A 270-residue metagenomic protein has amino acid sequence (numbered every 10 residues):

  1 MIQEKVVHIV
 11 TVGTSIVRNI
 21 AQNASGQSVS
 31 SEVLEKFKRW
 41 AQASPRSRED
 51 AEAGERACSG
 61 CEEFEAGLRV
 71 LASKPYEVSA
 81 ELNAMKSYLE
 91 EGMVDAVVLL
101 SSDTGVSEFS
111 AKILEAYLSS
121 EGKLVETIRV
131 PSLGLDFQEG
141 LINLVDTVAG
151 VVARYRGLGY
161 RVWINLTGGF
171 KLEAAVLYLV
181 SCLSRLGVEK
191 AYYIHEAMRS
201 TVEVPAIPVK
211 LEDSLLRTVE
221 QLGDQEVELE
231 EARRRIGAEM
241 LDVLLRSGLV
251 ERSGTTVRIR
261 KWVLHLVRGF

Functional and structural regions predicted by a protein language model:
M1-W163, A175-F270: Long, low-complexity, Lys/Arg-enriched
G169: Catalytic donor/gating beta->alpha subdomain of glycosyltransferases that bind UDP-sugars
L172: Glycine/aspartate-rich loop-and-adjacent alpha/beta segment that forms the canonical ThDP
